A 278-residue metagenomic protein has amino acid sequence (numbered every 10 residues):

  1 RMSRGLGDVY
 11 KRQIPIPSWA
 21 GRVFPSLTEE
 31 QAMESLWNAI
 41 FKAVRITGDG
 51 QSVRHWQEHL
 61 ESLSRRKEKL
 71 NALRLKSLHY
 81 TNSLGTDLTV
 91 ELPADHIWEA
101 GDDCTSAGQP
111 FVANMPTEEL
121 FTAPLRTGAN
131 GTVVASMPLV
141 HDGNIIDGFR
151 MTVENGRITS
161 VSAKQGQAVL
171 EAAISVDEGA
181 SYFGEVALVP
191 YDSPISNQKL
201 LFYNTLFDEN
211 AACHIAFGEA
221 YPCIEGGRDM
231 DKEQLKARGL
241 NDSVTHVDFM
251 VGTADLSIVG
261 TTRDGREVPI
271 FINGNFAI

Functional and structural regions predicted by a protein language model:
M2-Y10: Single conserved hydrophobic/aromatic residue that forms the stacking wall/gate of nucleotide- or nucleobase-binding
Q13-I278: Metal/cofactor-centered catalytic core regions of large enzymes
